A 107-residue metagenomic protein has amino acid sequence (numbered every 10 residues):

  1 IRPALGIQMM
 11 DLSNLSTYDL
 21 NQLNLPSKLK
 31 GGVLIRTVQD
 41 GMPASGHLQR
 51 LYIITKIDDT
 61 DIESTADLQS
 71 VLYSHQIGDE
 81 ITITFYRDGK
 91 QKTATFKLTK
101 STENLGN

Functional and structural regions predicted by a protein language model:
I1-N107: C-terminal recognition in membrane/secretory proteostasis and scaffolding
